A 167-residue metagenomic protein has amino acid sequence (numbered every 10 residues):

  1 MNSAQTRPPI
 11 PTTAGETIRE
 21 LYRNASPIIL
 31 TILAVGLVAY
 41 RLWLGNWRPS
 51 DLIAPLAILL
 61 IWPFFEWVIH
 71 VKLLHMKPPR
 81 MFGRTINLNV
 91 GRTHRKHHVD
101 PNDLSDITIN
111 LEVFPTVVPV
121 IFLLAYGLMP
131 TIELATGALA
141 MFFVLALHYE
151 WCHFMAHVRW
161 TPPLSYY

Functional and structural regions predicted by a protein language model:
M1-A146, W151: Non-catalytic, topology-defining segments of multipass membrane proteins
A156-Y167: Interfacial helix-loop-helix junctions of multi-pass membrane proteins
